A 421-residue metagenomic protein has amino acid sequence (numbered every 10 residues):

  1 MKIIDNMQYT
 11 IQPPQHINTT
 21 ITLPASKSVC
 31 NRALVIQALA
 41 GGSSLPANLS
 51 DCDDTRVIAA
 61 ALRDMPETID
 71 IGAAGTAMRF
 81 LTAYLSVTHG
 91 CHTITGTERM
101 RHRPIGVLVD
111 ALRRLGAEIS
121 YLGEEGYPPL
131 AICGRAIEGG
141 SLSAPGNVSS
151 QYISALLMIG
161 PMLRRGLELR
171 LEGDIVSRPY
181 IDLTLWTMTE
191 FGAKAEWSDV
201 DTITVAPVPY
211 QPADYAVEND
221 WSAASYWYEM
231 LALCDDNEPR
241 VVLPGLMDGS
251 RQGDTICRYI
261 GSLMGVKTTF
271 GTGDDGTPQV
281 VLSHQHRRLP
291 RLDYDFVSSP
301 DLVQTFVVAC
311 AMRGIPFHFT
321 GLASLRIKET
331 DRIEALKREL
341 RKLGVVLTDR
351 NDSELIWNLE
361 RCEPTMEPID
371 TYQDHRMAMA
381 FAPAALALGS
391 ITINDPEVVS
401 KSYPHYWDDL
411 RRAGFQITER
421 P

Functional and structural regions predicted by a protein language model:
M1-P421: Short, structured segments at the rim of ligand-binding sites
